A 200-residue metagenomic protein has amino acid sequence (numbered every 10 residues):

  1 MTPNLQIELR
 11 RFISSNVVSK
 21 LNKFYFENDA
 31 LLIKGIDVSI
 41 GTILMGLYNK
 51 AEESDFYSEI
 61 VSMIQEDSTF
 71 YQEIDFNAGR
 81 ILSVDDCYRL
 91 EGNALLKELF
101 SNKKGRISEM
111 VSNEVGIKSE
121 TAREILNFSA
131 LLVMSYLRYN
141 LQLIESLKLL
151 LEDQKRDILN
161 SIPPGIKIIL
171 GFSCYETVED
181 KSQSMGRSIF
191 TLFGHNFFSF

Functional and structural regions predicted by a protein language model:
M1-F200: A structural "flexibility-hinge" signal
